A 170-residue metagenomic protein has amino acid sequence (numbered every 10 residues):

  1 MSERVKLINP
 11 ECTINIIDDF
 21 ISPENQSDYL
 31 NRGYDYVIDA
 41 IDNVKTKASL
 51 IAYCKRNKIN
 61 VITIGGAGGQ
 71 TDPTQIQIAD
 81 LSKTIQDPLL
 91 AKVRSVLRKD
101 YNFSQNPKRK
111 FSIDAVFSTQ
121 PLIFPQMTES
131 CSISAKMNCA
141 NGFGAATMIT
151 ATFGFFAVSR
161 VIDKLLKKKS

Functional and structural regions predicted by a protein language model:
M1-S170: Adenine nucleotide-associated cytosolic modules
